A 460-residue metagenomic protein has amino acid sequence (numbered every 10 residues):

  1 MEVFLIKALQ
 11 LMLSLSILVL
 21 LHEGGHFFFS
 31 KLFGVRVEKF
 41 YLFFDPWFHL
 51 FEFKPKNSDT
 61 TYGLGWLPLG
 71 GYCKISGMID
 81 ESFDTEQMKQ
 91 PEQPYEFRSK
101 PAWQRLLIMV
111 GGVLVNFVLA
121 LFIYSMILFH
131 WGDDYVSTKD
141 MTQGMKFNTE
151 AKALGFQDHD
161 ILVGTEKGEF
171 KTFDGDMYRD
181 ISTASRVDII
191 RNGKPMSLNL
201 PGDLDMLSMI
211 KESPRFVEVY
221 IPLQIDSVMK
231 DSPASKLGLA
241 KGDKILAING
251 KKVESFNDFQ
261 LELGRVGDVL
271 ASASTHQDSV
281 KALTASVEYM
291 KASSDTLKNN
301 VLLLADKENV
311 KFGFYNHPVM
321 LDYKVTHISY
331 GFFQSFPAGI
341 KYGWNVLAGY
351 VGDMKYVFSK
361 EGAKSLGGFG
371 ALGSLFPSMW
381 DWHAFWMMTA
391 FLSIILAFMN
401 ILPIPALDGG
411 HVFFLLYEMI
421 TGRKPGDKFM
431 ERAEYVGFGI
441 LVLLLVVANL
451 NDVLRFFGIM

Functional and structural regions predicted by a protein language model:
E2, E92-K100, E212-A247, K251-K252 (+3 more regions): Functional transmembrane alpha-helices
V3, K7-L11, K100-M109, V113 (+1 more regions): Residue-level signature of transmembrane alpha-helical entry/exit and packing/kink sites in multi-pass membrane
V3-M88, M399-T421: Small-residue-rich helix-interface/hinge motifs
L15-V19, K74, N116, L392-I401 (+1 more regions): Alpha-helical transmembrane segments of multi-pass membrane proteins
H22-G25, L64, A151, H159-L162 (+10 more regions): Terminal peptide-recognition signature
G71, I75-K146, E434-F438, L443: Internal alpha-helical transmembrane segments
D84-I123, T165-S208: Interdomain regulatory linker/hinge segments that flank or connect interaction modules in polarity/junction/synaptic
I127-K171, M209-A247, K251-S255: PDZ/PDZ-like domain segments forming the peptide/carboxylate-binding groove, activating on the N-terminal beta-strands
